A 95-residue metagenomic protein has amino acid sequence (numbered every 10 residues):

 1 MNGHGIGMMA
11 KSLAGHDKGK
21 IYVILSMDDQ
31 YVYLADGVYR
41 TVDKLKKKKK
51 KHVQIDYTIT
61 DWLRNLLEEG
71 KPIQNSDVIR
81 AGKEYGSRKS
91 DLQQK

Functional and structural regions predicted by a protein language model:
M1-I6, L13, V23-K95: Ferredoxin-like alpha/beta domains used as RNA- or RNAP-binding modules
G15-K18: Short, charged beta-turn/beta-strand-edge "cap" motif at the junction between a beta-strand and an adjacent loop
